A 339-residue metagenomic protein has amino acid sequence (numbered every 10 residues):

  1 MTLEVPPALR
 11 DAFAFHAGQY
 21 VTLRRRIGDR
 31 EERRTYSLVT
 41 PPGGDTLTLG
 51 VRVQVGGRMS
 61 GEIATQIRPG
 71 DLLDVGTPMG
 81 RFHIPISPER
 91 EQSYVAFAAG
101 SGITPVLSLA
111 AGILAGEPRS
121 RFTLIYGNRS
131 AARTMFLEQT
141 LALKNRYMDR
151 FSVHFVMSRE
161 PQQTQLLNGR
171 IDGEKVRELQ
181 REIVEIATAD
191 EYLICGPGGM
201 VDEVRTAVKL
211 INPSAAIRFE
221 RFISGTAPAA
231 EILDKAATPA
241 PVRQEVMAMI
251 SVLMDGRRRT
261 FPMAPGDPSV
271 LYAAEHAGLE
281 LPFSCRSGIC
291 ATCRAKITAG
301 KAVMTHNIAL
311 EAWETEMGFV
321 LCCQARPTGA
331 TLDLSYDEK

Functional and structural regions predicted by a protein language model:
M1-G76, E89, N128-S130, L141 (+1 more regions): Ferredoxin-reductase
V5, R25-I27, S251-G256, I297 (+1 more regions): Short acidic, glycine-rich loop/turn motifs
Q19, S37-P42, M263-V270, A309-L310 (+1 more regions): A short, sequence-level motif marking secondary-structure junctions
P42-T46, S87-Q92, E117, P327-Y336: Ligand-binding loop in jelly-roll beta-barrel domains
G61-V242, V246-S251, R258: FNR/FR-type flavoprotein reductase catalytic core
E245-P282: C-terminal accessory/binding modules appended to enzymatic or scaffolding proteins
E275-A277, P282, T292-K339: Iron-sulfur (Fe-S) cluster-binding segments and ferredoxin-like electron-carrier domains, especially [2Fe-2S]
